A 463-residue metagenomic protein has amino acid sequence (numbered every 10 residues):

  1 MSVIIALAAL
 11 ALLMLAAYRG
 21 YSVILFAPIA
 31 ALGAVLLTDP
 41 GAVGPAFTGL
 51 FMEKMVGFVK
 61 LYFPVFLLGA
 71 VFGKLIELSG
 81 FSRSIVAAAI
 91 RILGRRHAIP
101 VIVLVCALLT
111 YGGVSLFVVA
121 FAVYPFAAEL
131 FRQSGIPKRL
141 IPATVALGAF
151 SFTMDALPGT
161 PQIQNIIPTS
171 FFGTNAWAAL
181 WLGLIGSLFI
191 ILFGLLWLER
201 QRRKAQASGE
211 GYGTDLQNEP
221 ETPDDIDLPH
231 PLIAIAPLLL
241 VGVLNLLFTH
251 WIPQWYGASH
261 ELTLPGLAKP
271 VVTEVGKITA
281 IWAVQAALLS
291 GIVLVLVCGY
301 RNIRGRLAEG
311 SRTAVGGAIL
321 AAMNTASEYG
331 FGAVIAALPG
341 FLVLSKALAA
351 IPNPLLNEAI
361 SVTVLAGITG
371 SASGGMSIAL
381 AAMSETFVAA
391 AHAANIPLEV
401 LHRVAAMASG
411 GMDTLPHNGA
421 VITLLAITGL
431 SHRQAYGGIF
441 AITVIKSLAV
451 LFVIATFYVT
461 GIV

Functional and structural regions predicted by a protein language model:
I5-A17, P28-L37, F66-V71, V105-T110 (+8 more regions): Hydrophobic core segments of alpha-helical transmembrane domains in multi-pass membrane transport and ion-translocation
A6, T38, A42, W181-G310 (+5 more regions): Long, contiguous bundles of hydrophobic transmembrane helices that form the permeation core of multi-pass
G20-V23, V59-Y62, G73-R83, L109-A122 (+6 more regions): Short helix-coil transition sites and intra-membrane helix breaks within transmembrane domains of multi-pass
L25-P28, F47-R83, L108, V275-G340: Core transmembrane alpha-helical segments of multi-pass membrane transporters/permeases
F63-G69, I92-E129, A322-G330, I351-A389: Hydrophobic alpha-helical transmembrane segments of multi-pass integral membrane proteins, predominantly secondary
A70, S84-V86, F117-L130, G159-F171 (+2 more regions): Re-entrant/interfacial helical elements at transmembrane boundaries that shape and gate the permeation pathway
A89, L93, L424-I445: Interfacial loop-to-transmembrane junctions
R96-L109, I136-T153, A179-L188, P354-I368 (+1 more regions): Alpha-helical transmembrane segments of multi-pass membrane proteins
